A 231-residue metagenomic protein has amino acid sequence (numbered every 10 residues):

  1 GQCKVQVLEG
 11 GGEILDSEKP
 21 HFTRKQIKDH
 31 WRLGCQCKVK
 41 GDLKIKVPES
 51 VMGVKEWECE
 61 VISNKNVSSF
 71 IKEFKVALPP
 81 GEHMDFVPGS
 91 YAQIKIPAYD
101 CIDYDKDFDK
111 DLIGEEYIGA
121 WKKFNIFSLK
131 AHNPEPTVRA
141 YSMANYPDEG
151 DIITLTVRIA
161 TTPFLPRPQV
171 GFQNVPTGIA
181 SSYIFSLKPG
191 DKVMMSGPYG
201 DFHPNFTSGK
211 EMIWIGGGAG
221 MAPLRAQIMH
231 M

Functional and structural regions predicted by a protein language model:
G1-S17, R24-G41, P223: Local cysteine-cluster metal-coordination motifs and their immediate loop/turn environment, predominantly Fe-S cluster
L8-G11, P48-S50, P97, P198: Short, surface-exposed secondary-structure boundary micro-motifs
D16-K25, E49-E56: Short cysteine/histidine-rich metal-coordination sites, predominantly Zn2+-binding motifs
W31-M52, D191: Short, structured interface segments
K38-V47, P147-I153, S208: Ligand-binding loop in jelly-roll beta-barrel domains
E58-P189: Ferredoxin-reductase
I159-M231: FNR/FR-type flavoprotein reductase catalytic core
